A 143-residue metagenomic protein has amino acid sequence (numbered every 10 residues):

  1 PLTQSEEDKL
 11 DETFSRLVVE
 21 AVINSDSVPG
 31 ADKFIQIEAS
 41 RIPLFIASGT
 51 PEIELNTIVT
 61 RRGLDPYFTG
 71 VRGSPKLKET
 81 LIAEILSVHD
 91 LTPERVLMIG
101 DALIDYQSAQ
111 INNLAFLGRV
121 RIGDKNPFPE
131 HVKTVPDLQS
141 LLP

Functional and structural regions predicted by a protein language model:
P1-Q4, I58, I85: Helix-loop "lid/cap" segments that line or gate small-molecule binding pockets
P1-T3, G63-Y67, D90-L91: Short helix-capping segments at alpha-helix termini
E6-V18, R61-P66: Short, basic/glycine-rich phosphate-binding loops at helix/coil junctions that contact nucleotide phosphates
V19-I46, T50-V59, E79: Short, acidic loop-to-helix structural element flanking the phosphoryl-transfer center in phosphate-processing enzymes
L64-K78: A short, structured active-site edge motif that brings together acidic residues
R72-G73, K133-S140: Short acidic-hydrophobic, aromatic-tinged amphipathic segments that line or gate anion-handling sites
E79-Y106: Conserved Lys-Pro-Asp/Glu-containing loop-to-beta segment of HAD-superfamily phosphomonoesterases, centered on
L97-P136: Acidic, Mg2+-coordinating phosphoryl-transfer loop and its flanking beta/alpha structural elements, shared across
